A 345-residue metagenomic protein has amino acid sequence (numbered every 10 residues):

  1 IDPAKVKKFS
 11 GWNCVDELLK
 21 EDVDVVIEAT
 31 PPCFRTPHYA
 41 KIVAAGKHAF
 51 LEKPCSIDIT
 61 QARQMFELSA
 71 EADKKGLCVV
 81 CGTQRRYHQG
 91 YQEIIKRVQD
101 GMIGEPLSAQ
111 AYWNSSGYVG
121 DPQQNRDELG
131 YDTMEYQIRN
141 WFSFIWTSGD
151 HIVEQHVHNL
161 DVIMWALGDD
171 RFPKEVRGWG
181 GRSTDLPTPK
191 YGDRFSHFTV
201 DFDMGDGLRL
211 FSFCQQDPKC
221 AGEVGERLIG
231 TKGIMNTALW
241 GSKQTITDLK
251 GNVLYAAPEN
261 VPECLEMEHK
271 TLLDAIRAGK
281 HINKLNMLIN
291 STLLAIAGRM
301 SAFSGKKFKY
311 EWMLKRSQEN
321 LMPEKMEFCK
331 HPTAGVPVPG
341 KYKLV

Functional and structural regions predicted by a protein language model:
I1-E28: A structured beta-alpha segment of the ubiquitous adenosine-cofactor-binding alpha/beta core
S10-W12, P31-R35, C55-I57, T83-Y87 (+2 more regions): Short, solvent-exposed turn/loop segments enriched in Gly/Ser/Thr/Pro and often Arg
I27, Y39-V43, F66, I95 (+6 more regions): Non-transmembrane alpha-helical segments in soluble domains of secreted/periplasmic/extracellular proteins
P32, T36-Y87, G101: Beta-strand-loop-alpha-helix segment that lines the small-molecule cofactor/substrate pocket of alpha/beta enzymes
H38-K41, Q61-A62, Y91-Q92, V119-Q124 (+1 more regions): Short, solvent-exposed loop/turn and secondary-structure capping segments
K75-C81, R85-G192, V200, C220 (+3 more regions): Predominantly a Rossmann-like dinucleotide-binding segment in NAD(P)-dependent oxidoreductases
S148, E154, H158-R171, E175 (+3 more regions): C-terminal helical cap and adjacent loop that interface with cofactors, partners, or active-site loops
G205-G207, K232: Glycine-centered tight beta-turn/hairpin loop motif at sheet-sheet or coil-to-beta transitions
